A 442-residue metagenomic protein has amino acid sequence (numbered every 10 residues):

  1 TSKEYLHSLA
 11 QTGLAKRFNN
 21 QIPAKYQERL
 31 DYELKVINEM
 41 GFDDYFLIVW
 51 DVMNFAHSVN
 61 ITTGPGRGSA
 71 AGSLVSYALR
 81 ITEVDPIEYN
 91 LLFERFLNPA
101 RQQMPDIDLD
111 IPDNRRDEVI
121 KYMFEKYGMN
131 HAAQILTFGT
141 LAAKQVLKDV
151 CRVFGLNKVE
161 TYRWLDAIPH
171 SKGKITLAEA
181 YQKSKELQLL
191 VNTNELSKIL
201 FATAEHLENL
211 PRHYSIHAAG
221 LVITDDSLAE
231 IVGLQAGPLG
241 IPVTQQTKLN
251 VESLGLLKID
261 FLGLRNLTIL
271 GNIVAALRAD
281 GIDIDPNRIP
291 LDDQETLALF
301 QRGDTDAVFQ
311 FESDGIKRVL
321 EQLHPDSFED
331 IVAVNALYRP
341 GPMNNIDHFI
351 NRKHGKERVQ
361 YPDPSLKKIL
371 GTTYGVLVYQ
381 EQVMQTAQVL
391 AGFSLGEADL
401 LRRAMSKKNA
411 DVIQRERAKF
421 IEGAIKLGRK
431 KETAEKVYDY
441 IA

Functional and structural regions predicted by a protein language model:
T1-A442: Alpha-helical scaffold/interaction cores of sigma-54-like transcription cofactors and many family A DNA polymerases
